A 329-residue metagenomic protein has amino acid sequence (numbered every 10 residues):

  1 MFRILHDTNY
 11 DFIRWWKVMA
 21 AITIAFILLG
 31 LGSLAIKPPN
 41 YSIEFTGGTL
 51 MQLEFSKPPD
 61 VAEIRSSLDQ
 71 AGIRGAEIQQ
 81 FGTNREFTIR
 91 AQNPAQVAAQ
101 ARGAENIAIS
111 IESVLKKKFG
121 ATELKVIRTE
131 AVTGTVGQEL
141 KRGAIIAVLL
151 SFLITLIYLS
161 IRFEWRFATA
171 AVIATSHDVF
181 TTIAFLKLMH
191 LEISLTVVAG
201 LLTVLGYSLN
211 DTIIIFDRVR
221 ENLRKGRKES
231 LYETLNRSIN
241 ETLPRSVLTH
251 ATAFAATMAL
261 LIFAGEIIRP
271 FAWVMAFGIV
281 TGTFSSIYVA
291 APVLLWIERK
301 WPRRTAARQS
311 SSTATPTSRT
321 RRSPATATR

Functional and structural regions predicted by a protein language model:
M1-R329: A structural signal for conserved, well-ordered secondary-structure elements that form binding/interaction cores
